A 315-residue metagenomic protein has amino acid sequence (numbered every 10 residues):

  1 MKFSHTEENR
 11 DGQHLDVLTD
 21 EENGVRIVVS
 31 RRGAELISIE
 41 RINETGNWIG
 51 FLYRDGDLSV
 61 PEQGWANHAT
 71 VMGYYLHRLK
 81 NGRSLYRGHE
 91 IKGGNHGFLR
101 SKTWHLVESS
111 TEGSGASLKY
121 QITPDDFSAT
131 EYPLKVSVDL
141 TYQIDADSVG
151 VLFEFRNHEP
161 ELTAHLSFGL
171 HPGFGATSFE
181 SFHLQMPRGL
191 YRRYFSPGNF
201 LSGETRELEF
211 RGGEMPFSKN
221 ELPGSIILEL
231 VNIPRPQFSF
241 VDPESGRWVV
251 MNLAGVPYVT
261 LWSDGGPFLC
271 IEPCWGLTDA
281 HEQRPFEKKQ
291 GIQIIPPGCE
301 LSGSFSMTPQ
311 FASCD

Functional and structural regions predicted by a protein language model:
M1-A69, G73-R83, E90-G93, P234-P257 (+1 more regions): Beta-strand-rich N-terminal accessory domains
M1-R10, R87-A146: Extended, loop-rich substrate-binding clefts of extracytoplasmic carbohydrate-active enzymes
K2, E161-H165, G173-L253: Active-site/ligand-binding surface loops and adjacent short beta/alpha elements that line catalytic pockets across
L18, S30, I122-L166, L170-P172: Acidic, contiguous internal or C-terminal segments within carbohydrate-active enzymes that form a structured patch used
I91, H96-S109, R211-Q290: Acidic/His-leaning functional-site neighborhoods
D139-T141, Q290-I295: Beta-strand-rich interaction surfaces with strong enrichment in secreted/lumenal proteins
